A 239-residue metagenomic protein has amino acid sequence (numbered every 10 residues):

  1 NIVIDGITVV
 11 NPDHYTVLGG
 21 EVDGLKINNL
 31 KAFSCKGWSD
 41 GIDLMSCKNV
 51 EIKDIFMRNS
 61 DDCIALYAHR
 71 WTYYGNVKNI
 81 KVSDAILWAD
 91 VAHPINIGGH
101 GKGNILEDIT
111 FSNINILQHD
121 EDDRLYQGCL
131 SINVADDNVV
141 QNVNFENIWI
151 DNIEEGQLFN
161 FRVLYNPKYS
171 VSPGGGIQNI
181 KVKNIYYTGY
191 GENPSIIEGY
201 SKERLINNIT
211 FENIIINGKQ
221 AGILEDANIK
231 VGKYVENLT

Functional and structural regions predicted by a protein language model:
N1-T239: Extracellular/periplasmic carbohydrate-active domains that bind, remodel, or depolymerize complex polysaccharides
